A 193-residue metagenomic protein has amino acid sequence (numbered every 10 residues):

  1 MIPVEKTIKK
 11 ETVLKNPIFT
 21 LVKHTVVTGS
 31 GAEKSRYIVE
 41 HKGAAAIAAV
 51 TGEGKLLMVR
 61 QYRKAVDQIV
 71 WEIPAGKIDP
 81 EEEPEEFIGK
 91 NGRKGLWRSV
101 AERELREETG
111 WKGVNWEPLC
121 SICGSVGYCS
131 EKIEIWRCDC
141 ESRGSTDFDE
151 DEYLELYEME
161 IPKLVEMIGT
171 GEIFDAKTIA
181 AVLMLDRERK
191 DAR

Functional and structural regions predicted by a protein language model:
I2, A45-T51, K55-R103: Conserved Nudix-box catalytic region and its N-terminal flanking loop in Nudix hydrolases and closely related
I2-E5, K10, A32, I69 (+6 more regions): Nudix hydrolase/Nudix homology domain
E5, E11-A46, T51-G52: Acidic, metal-coordinating catalytic segment for phosphate/diphosphate chemistry, firing primarily on the Nudix
T12-N16, K64, I122-I133: Acidic pyrophosphate-coordinating catalytic loop
L21-K23, A48, M58, I135-R137 (+1 more regions): Conserved hydrophobic/aromatic beta-strand scaffold that supports enzyme active sites
T25-S30, S125-R143, Y157: Active-site-adjacent beta-strand/loop module that shapes the phosphate/pyrophosphate-binding cleft
K55-L56, S142-G144, A192: Short helix-loop capping/hinge motifs at secondary-structure junctions, enriched in acidic/polar residues
I69, E85, R98, E108-L119 (+1 more regions): Short, structured loop/turn "capping" segments at alpha-beta junctions
